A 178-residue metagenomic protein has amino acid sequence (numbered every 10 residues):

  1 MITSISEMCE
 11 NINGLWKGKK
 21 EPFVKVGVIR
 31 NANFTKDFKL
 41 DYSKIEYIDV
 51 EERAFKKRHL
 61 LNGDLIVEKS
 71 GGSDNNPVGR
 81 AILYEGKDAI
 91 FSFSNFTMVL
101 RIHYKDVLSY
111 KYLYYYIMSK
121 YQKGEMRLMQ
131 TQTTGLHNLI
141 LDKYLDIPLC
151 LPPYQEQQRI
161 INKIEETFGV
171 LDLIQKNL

Functional and structural regions predicted by a protein language model:
M1-L15, C150-N162, E166-L178: Non-catalytic DNA-recognition/assembly elements of restriction-modification systems
M1-S6, L100-Y116, D146-P153: Catalytic cores of nucleotide-enabled group-transfer and carboxylate-activating enzymes in metabolic and assembly-line
S4-G18, A32-L65, G72-N75: Sequence-specific dsDNA recognition surfaces
K25: Short aromatic-glycine-enriched beta-strand elements
T35-E46, E68-F93, K111-Y115, G124-Q130 (+1 more regions): Short, ligand-facing micro-motifs at secondary-structure edges
H59, S109, E156: Hydrophobic (often cysteine-bearing) scaffold residues that line and stabilize catalytic clefts of nucleotide/cofactor
A81, D146-I147, Q157: Structural signal for hydrophobic
I90-M98, M126, Q130-P152: A short glycine-rich beta-alpha junction/loop motif
